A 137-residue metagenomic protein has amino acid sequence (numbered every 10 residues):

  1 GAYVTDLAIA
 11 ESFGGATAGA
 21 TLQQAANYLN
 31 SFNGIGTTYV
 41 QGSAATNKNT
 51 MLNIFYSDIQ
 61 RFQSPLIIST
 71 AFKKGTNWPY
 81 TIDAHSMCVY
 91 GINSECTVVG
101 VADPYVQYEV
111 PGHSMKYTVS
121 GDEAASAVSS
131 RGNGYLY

Functional and structural regions predicted by a protein language model:
Y3-Y137: Conserved active-site-adjacent core of cysteine acyl-enzyme catalytic domains
